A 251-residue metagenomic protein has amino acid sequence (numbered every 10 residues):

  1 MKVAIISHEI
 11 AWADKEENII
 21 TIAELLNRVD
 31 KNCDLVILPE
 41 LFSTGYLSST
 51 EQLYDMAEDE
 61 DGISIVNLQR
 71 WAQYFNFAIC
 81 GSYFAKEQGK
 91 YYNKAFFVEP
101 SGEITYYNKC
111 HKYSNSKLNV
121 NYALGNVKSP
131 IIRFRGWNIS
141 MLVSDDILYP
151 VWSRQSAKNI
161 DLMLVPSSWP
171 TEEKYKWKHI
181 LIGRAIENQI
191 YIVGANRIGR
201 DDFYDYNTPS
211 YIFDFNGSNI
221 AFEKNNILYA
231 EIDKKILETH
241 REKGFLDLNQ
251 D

Functional and structural regions predicted by a protein language model:
M1-I5: Extreme N-terminal starter segment of soluble prokaryotic enzymes
S7-A13: Short polar catalytic/cofactor-binding loops
K15, E24-P100, T171-G183, I190: Cys-nucleophile CN-hydrolase/nitrilase-fold catalytic domain and related Cys-dependent amidase chemistry that acts on
V36-E40, I79-Y83, Y107, L142-V143 (+2 more regions): Active-site neighborhood of phospho(di)ester-bond hydrolases with catalytic His/Asp-centered motifs
I63-F77, L148-I227: CN hydrolase (nitrilase-like) catalytic-core segments centered on the catalytic cysteine and neighboring Lys/Glu
G81-Y83, K94-F97, P130, G194 (+2 more regions): Short beta-strand scaffold segments in enzyme catalytic cores
K86-K158, E173-H179, Y206, E238-N249: Active-site catalytic loop in hydrolytic enzyme cores
C110-Y113, N225-Y229: A short acidic/small-residue loop/turn micro-motif
